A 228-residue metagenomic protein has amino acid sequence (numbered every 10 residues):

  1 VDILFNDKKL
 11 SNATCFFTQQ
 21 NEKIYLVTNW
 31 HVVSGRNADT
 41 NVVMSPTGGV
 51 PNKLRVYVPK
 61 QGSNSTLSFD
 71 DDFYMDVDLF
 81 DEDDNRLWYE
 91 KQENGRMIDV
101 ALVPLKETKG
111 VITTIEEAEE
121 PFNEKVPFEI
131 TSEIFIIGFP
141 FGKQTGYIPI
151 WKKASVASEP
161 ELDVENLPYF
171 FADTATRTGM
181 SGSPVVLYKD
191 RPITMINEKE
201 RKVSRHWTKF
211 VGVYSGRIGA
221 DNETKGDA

Functional and structural regions predicted by a protein language model:
V1-F5, K53-R55: A short, Trp-centered hydrophobic/proline-enriched beta-strand micro-motif
K8-Y25, A228: A conserved glycine-rich beta-strand in the N-terminal activation segment of trypsin-fold
S11-N12, Q19, V42, P46-Y169 (+4 more regions): Serine endopeptidase catalytic core focused on the charge-relay Asp
I24-T28, V103: Short hydrophobic-aromatic micro-motifs
N29-V32, G138, F210-A220: Short beta->alpha transition motifs characteristic of CBS
S34-M44: Compact nucleic-acid interaction/catalytic patches
T174-V213: Catalytic nucleophile loop of clan PA
N222-A228: Beta-strand-rich cores of mature extracytoplasmic or soluble domains
